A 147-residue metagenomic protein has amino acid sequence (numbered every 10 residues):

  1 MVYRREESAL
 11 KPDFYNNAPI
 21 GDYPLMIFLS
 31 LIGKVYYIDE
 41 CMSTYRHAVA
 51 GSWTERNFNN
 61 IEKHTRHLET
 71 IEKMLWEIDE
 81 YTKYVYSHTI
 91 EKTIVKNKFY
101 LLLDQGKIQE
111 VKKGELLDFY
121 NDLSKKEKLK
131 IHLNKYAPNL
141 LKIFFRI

Functional and structural regions predicted by a protein language model:
M1-F58: Conserved nucleotide-sugar donor-binding catalytic segment
N16, V85-I90, E127-L129: Structural motif
A18, S43-V49, E55-Y84, I108-F119: Catalytic core of nucleotide-sugar-dependent glycosyltransferases
G21-D22, I90-E91, Y136: Short, conserved alpha-helical segments within structured domains
P24-F28, R66-K73, K98: Alpha-helical elements of Rossmann-like donor-binding domains used by nucleotide-donor carbohydrate transfer enzymes
K34, E80, Y100-D104: Short basic/hydrophobic patches in alpha-helices and adjacent helix-turn junctions that form amphipathic surface motifs
H88-L102: Amphipathic alpha-helical repeat scaffolds of TPR domains
F99-I147: Membrane-interface aromatic/basic loop that binds lipid-linked glycans or pyrophosphate carriers, typified by
